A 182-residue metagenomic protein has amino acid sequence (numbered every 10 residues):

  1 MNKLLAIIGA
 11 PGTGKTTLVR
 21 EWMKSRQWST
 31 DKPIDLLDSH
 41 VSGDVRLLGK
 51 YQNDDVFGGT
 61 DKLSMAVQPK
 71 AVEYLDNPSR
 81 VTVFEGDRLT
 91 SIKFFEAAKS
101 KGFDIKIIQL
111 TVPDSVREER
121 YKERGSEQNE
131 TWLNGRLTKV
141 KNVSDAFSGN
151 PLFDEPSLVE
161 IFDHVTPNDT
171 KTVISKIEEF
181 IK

Functional and structural regions predicted by a protein language model:
L4-I8: Short hydrophobic/aromatic beta-strand immediately N-terminal to the Walker A/P-loop
G9-G14: Conserved glycine(s) of the Walker
T16-S29: A conserved segment at the C-terminal end of the G1
R26-S42: Switch I (effector-binding) loop of TRAFAC-class P-loop GTPase G-domains
L37-L89, K93: Conserved nucleotide-sensing/catalytic segment adjacent to the nucleotide-binding pocket in NTP-handling enzymes
G86, K101-Y121: Conserved phosphate-donor/acceptor-positioning beta-strand/loop module used by diverse small-molecule
F95-K106, E179-F180: Short, surface-exposed basic-aromatic patches at helix termini and helix-loop junctions that form
D145-K182: NTP-dependent small-molecule kinase module
